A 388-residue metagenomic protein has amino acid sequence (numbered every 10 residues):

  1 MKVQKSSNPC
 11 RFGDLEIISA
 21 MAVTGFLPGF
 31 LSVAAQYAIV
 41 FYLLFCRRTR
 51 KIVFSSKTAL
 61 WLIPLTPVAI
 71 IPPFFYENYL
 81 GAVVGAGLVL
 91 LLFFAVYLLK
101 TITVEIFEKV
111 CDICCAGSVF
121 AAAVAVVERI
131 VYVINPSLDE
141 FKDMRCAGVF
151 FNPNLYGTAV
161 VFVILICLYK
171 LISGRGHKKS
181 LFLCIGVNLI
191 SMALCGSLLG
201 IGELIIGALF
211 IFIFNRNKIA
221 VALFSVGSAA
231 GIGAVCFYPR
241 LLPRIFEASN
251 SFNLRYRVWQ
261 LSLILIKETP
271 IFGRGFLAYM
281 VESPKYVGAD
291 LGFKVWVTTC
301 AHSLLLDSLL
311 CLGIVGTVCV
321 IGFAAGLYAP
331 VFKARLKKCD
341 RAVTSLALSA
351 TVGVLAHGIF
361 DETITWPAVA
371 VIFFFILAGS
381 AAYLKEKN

Functional and structural regions predicted by a protein language model:
M1-T49, V68-Y76: N-terminal signal-anchor transmembrane segment
G13-M21, T299, F332-F360, G379-S380: Loop-to-helix entry and N-terminal half of a specific, functionally important transmembrane alpha helix in multi-pass
A38-L44, A220, L346-N388: Transmembrane alpha-helices of multi-pass inner-membrane enzymes
L43-R50, A69-A125, F212: Transmembrane alpha-helical segments and their membrane-water interfaces
E108-F141, F150-F214, S225, C236 (+3 more regions): Alpha-helical transmembrane segments of multi-pass inner-membrane proteins
A123, R129, C195, F212-F252 (+2 more regions): A membrane-periplasm/extracellular boundary helix in multi-pass inner-membrane enzymes that assemble envelope glycans
S249-R257, F272-L312: Long extracytoplasmic/lumenal interhelical loops at the membrane interface of multi-pass membrane proteins
L263, F293-V331, A356: A conserved mid-to-late transmembrane alpha helix and its immediate loop/hinge that forms the functional core
